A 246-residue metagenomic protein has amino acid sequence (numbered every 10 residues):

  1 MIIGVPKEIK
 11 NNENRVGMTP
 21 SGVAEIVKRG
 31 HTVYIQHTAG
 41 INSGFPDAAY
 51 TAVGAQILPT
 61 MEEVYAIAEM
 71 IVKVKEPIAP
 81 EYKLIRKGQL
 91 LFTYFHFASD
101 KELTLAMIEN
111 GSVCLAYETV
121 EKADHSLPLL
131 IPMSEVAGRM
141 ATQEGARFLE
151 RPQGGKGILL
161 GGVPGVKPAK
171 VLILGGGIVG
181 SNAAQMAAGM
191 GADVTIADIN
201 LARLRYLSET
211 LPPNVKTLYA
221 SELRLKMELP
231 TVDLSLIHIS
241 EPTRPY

Functional and structural regions predicted by a protein language model:
I2, E8, P77-A169: Glycine/serine-rich phosphate-binding loop and adjoining beta1-alpha1 elements at the start of nucleotide-handling
I2-N110: An N-terminal-biased, well-structured beta-alpha scaffold segment characteristic of Rossmann-like dinucleotide-binding
P6-G40, G155-V232: Glycine-rich phosphate/diphosphate-binding loop of Rossmann-like nucleotide-binding domains
R15, T19, S43, F97-D100 (+6 more regions): Generic structural signal for well-ordered, non-membrane alpha-helical segments in soluble metabolic enzymes
Q36-H37, T60-M61, Y94-H96, A116-E121 (+2 more regions): Short beta->alpha connector loops at strand-helix junctions that form conserved, small/polar/Pro-enriched
A52-L58, K73-K75, R151-G157, V215-S221: Short gly/ser/thr-rich secondary-structure transition/capping motifs
A68, V232-D233: An anion/phosphate-binding loop that grips the pyrophosphate of nucleotide cofactors and donors
I237-Y246: Single conserved hydrophobic/aromatic residue that forms the stacking wall/gate of nucleotide- or nucleobase-binding
